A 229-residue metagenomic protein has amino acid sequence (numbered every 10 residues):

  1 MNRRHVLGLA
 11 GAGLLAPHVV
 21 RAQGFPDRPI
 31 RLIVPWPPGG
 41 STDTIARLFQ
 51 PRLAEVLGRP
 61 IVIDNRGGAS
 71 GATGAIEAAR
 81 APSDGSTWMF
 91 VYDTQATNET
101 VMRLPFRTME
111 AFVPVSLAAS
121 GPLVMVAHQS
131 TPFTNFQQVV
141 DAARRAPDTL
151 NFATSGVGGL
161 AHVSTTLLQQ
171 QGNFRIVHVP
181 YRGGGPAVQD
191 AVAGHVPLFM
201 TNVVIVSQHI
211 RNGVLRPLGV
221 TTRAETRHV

Functional and structural regions predicted by a protein language model:
M1-F25: N-terminal twin-arginine translocation
L32-I45, A69, T154-L160: Extracytoplasmic "Venus flytrap"
T42-L57, H162-Q169, H209: Short, polar/charged alpha-helical segment
R66-G74, G121, V179-Q189, N202-I205: Short helix-initiation/N-cap motifs at beta->coil->alpha
R80-S86, T100-P186: Hinge/capping helix and adjacent helix->loop/strand transition within the periplasmic-binding protein
A81-M89, P147-T149, V192-L198, V214-R216: Alpha-to-beta junction loops
F90-Q95, G184, T201-V206, T221-R223: Beta->alpha turn/N-cap motifs
S120, T134, I205-V229: C-terminal lobe and pocket-closing loops of periplasmic/extracytoplasmic Venus-flytrap solute-binding proteins
